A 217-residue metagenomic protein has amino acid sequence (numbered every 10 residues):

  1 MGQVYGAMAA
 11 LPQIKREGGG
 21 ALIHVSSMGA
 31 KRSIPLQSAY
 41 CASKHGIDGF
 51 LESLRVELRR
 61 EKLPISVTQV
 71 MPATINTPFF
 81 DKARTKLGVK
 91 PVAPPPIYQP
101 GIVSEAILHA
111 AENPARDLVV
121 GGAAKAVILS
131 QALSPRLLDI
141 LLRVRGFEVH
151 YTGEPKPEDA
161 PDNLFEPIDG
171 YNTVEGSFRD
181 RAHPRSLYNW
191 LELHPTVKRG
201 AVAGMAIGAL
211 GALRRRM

Functional and structural regions predicted by a protein language model:
M1-Y5, G20, D48: Conserved internal alpha-helix in NAD(P)-dependent oxidoreductase domains
A7, S43: Active-site helix of classical SDR
A9-G18: A short helix-coil junction within the Rossmann-fold of NAD(P)-dependent oxidoreductases
Q13, R32, S53-I65: Active-site-adjacent segment of SDR/Rossmann-fold oxidoreductases
S27: Residue(s) in the substrate-gating loop at a strand-loop-helix junction that position the organic substrate next
R32-A39: Active-site loop immediately N-terminal to the catalytic Tyr-X3-Lys motif of short-chain dehydrogenase/reductase
R60-E154: SDR active-site lid
E192-R216: Hydrophobic alpha-helical topogenic segments used for membrane insertion/localization
